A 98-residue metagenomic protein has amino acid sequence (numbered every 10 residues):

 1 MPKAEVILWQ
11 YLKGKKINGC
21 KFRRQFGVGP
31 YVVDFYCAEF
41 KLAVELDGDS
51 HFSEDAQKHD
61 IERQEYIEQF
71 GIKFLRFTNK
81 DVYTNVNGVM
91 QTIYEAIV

Functional and structural regions predicted by a protein language model:
M1-V98: Nucleic-acid endo/exonuclease domains
